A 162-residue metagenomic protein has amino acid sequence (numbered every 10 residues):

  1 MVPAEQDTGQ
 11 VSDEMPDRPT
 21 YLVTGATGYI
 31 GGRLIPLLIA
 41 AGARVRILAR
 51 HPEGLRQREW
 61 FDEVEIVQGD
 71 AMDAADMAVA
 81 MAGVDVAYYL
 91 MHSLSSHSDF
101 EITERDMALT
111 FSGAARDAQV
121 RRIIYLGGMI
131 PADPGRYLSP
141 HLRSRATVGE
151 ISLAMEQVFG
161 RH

Functional and structural regions predicted by a protein language model:
P3-E5, G9, D13-A43: N-terminal Rossmann NAD(P)H-binding glycine-rich loop of SDR-like oxidoreductase domains
T24, L48, L90, I123-M129: SDR active-site strand-loop-helix element
R33-L37, A114, I151: Rossmann-fold NAD(P)-dependent oxidoreductase module
A43-R50: Conserved glycine-rich Rossmann-like NAD(P)H-binding loop of the short-chain dehydrogenase/reductase
E53-A118, M129-P134: NAD(P)H-binding glycine-rich loop region in Rossmannoid oxidoreductase-like domains and their noncatalytic homologs
E101-R105, Y137-G149, L153: Short-chain dehydrogenase/reductase
D117-R122, E156-Q157: A short helix->loop->beta-strand "cap" motif at the edges of active sites that frequently abuts
G127, E150-H162: Conserved beta-loop-beta element that borders a ligand/cofactor-binding pocket
